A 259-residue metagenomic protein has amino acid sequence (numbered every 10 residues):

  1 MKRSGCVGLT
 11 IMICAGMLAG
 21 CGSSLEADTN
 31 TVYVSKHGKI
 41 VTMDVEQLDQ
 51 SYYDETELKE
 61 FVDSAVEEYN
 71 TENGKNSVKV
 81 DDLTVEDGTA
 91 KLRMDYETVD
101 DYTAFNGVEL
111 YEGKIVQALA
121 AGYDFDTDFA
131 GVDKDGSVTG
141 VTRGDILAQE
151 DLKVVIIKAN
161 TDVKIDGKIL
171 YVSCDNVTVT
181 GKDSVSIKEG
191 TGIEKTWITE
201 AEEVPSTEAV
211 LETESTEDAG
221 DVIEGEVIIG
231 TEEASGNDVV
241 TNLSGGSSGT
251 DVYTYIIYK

Functional and structural regions predicted by a protein language model:
M1-M12: Positively charged n-region of N-terminal signal peptides that target proteins for export
G8-L9, A65-T71, G230-E233: Short linear motifs at secondary-structure transitions and domain/linker junctions
M17-G20: C-terminal motif of bacterial Sec signal peptides marking the signal peptidase cleavage site
G22-S24: Bacterial signal peptide processing site
E26-E86: N-terminal Sec/ER secretory leader and immediately downstream segment of secreted/extracellular precursors
V85-K259: Mature, soluble, non-transmembrane domains
